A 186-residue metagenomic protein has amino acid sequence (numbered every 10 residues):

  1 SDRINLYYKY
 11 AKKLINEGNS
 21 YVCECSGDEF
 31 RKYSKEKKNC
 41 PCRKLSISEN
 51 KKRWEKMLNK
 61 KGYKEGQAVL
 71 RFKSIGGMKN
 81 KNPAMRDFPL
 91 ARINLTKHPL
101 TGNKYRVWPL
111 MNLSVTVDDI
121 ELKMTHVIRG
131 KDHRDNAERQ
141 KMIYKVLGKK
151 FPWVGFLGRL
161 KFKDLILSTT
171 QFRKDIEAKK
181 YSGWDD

Functional and structural regions predicted by a protein language model:
S1-N5, K9: Active-site-adjacent loops and short helices of periplasmic peptidoglycan-processing enzymes
L6, K13-A178, G183-D186: Active-site cores that bind ATP or allylic diphosphates and position pyrophosphate for catalysis
